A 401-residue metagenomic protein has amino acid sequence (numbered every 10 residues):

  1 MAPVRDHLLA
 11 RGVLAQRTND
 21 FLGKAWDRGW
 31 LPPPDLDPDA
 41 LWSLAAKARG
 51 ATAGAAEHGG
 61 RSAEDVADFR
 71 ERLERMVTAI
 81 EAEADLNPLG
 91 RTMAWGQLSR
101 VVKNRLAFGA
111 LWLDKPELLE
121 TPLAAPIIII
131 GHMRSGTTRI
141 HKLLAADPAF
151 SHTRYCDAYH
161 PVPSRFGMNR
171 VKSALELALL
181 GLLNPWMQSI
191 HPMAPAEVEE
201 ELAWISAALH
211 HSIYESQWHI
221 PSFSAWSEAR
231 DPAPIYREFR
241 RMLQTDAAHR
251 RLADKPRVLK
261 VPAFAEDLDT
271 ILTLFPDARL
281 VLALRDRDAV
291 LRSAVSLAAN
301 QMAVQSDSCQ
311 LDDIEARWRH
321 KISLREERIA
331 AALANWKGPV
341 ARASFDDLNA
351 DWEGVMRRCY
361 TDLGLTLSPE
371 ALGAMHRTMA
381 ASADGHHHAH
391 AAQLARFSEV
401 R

Functional and structural regions predicted by a protein language model:
M1-A110, A225, A233-Y236, A247 (+2 more regions): PAPS-dependent sulfotransferases, especially Golgi type II membrane carbohydrate sulfotransferases
A110-E120: Pre-Walker A adenine-sensing motif
L119-I127: A short, charged/proline- and glycine-enriched loop that marks the coil->beta-strand transition at the N-terminal
I128-P148: Glycine-rich phosphate-binding P-loop
I130-H132, V258-P262, L284, F345: Short His-Asn-centered micro-motif
A146-C156: Post-Walker A helix-loop "phosphate-sensing" segment adjacent to the P-loop in P-loop NTPases
D157-R257: PAPS-dependent sulfation machinery
I271-S296: Conserved phosphate-donor/acceptor-positioning beta-strand/loop module used by diverse small-molecule
